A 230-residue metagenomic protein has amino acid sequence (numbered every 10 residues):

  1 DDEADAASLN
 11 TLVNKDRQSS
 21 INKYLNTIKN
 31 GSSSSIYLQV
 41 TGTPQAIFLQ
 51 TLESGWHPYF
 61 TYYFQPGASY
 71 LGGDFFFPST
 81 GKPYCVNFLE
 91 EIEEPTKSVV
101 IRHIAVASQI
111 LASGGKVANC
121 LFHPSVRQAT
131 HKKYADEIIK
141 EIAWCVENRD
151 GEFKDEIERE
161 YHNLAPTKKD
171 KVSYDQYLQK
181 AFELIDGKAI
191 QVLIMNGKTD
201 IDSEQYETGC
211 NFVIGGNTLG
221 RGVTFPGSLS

Functional and structural regions predicted by a protein language model:
D1, D5-A6, N10-A112, N119-L121 (+2 more regions): Conserved P-loop NTPase catalytic core
D1-A4, T11-N14, S113-F212: Conserved C-terminal RecA-like helicase domain
L12, L49-S54, K133-I138, F225-S230: Composition- and surface-driven signal marking solvent-exposed, interaction-prone regions in large proteins
K23, Q179, G216-N217: Residue-level marker for well-ordered alpha-helical positions
L25-N26, T51, D202-S203, T218-G220: Catalytic micro-motifs at enzyme active sites that drive phosphoryl/nucleotidyl and oxygen chemistry
N26-S35, S113-G114, W144-N148, V223-P226: Secondary-structure transition/capping motifs at alpha-helix termini and the adjoining loop/turn into the next element
N211-G215, L219-S230: A short beta-strand element within the Helicase C-terminal
